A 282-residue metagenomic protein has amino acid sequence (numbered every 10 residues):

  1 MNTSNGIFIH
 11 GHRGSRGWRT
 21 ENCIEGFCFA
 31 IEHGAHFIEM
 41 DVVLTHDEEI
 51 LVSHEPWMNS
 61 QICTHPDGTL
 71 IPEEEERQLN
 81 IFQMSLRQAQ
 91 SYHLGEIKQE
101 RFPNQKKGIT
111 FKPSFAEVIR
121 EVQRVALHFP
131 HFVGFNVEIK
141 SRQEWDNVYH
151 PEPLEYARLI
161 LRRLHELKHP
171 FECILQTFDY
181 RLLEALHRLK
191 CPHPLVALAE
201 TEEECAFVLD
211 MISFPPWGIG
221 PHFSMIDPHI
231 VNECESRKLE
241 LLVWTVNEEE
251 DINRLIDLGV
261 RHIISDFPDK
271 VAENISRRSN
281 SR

Functional and structural regions predicted by a protein language model:
M1-R282: Phosphate-group recognition and catalysis centered on beta-loop-alpha active-site segments
